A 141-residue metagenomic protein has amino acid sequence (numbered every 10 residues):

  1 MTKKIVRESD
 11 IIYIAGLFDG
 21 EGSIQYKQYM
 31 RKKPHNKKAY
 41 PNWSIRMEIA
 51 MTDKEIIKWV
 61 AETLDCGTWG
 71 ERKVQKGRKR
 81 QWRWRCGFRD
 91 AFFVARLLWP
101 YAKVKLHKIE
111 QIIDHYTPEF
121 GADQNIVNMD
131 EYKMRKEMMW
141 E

Functional and structural regions predicted by a protein language model:
M1-E141: Internal intein/HINT superfamily modules and their associated LAGLIDADG
